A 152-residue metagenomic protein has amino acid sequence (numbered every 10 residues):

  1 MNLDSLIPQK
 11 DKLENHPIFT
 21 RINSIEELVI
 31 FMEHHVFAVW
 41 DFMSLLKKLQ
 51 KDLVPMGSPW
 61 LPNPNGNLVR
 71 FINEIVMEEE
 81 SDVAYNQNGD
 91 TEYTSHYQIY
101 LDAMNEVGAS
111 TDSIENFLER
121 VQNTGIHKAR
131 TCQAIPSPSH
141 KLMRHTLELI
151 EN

Functional and structural regions predicted by a protein language model:
M1-L13, N23-L61, E74, E78-V83: Alpha-helical bundle segments that constitute or directly flank the non-heme di-iron/ferroxidase center
R70, E74-N152: Active-site-proximal alpha-helical scaffolds that flank and shape metal-associated catalytic sites
